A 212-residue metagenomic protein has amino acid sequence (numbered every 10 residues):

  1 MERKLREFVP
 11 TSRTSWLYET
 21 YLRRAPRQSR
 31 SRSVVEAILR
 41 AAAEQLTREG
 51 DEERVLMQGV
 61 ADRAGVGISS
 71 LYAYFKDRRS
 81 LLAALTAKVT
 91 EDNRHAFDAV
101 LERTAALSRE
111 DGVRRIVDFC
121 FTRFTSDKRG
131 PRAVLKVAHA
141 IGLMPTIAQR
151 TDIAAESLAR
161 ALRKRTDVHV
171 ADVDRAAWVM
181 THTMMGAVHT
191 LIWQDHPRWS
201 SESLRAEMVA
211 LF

Functional and structural regions predicted by a protein language model:
M1-D51, G59: Basic, helix-initiating cap at the start of DNA-binding domains
V35, I68, Y72, R79 (+5 more regions): Membrane-embedded alpha-helical bundles of multi-pass transporters/translocases, especially carrier/permease families
V35, L39-A42, I68, V117 (+1 more regions): Alpha-helical structural signal
A37, Q45-S80, A84: Helix-turn-helix
I38-L46, V89, N93, C120 (+1 more regions): Short hydrophobic clusters on alpha-helical segments that form packing/core surfaces in small helical domains
R54-L56, R78, E110, R165 (+1 more regions): Short glycine/proline-centered loop/turn elements that form peptide/ligand docking sites
E91-D98, D111-R129, L135, I141-D167 (+1 more regions): Amphipathic alpha-helical packing segments from all-alpha helical-bundle domains
R132-K136, M144, A148, R163-L211: Hydrophobic/aromatic-rich alpha-helical bundle segments in the mid-to-C-terminal region
